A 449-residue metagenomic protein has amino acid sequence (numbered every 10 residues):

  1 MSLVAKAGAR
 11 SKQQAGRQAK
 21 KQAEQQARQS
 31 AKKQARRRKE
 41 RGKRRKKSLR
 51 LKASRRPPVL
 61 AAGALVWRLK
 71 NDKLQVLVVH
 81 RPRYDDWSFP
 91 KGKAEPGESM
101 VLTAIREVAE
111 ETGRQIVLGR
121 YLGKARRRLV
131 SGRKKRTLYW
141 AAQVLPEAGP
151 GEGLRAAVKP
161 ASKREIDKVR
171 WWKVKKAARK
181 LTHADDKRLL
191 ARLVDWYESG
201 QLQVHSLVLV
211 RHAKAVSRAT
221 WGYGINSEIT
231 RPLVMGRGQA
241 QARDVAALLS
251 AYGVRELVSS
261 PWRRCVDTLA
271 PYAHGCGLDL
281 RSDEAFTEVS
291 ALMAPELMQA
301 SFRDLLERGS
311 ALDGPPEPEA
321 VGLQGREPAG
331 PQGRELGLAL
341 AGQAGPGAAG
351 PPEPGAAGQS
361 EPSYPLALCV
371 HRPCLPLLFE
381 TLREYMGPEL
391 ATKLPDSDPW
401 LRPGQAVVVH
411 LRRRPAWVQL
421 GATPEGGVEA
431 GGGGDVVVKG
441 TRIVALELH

Functional and structural regions predicted by a protein language model:
S2-V4, D85-D86, L154-R211, A215-S217: Nudix hydrolase/Nudix homology domain
A9-K43, R308-P362, V418-D435: Intrinsically disordered, low-complexity terminal tails and inter-domain linkers enriched for S/T/G/P/D/E
R41, K46-V76, H205-V208: Conserved N-terminal beta-strand and adjoining loop/helix that marks the start of the Nudix/MutT-like hydrolase domain
D72-Q115, S217-R237: Conserved Nudix-box catalytic region and its N-terminal flanking loop in Nudix hydrolases and closely related
G92, T103, G200-A294, Q299 (+4 more regions): Active-site-proximal alpha-helix that buttresses catalytic centers in soluble enzyme cores
A94-D185: Unchanged
G153, K159, S217-R218, S227-G236 (+4 more regions): Phosphate-handling substructures
P232, D244-Y252, E288-G314, G342-G345 (+1 more regions): Acidic, low-complexity terminal tails and accessory targeting/binding regions of phosphate-metabolizing enzymes
